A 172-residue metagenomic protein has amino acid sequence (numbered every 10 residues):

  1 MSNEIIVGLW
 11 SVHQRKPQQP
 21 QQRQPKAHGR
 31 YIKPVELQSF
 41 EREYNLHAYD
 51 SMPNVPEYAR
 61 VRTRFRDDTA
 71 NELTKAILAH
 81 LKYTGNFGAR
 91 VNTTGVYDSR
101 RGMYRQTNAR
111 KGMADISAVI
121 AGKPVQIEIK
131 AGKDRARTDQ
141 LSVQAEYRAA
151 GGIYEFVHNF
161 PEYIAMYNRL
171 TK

Functional and structural regions predicted by a protein language model:
M1-K172: Catalytic phosphate/metal-binding cores of nucleic-acid and nucleotide-processing enzymes, i.e., regions that mediate
